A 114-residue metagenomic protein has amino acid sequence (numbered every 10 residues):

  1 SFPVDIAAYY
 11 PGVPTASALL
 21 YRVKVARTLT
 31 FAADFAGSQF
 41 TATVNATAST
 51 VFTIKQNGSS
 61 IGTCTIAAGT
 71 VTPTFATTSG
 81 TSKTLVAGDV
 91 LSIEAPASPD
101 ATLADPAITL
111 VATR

Functional and structural regions predicted by a protein language model:
S1-A18, S49-V51, K55, S59-T72 (+2 more regions): Glycine-rich, low-complexity segments
V13-L29: Short beta-strands within extracellular/lumenal beta-sheet-rich domains
V23-K24, T53-K55, E94-A95: Beta-strand-rich, repetitive solenoid scaffolds
L29-F31, Q56-N57: Glycine-anchored, exposed beta-strand/edge motif detector
A32-V44: A short beta-strand element within beta-rich, extracytoplasmic domains of secreted/secretory-pathway proteins
T41-V51, S98-L103: Extended, low-complexity, turn-rich repeat/linker tracts enriched in Gly/Pro/Ser/Thr and Asp/Glu that occur
T72-S82: Exposed aromatic-hydrophobic patches
S82-A97: Noncatalytic modules at the cell exterior or secretory-pathway interfaces, chiefly beta-strand-rich lectin/adhesion
